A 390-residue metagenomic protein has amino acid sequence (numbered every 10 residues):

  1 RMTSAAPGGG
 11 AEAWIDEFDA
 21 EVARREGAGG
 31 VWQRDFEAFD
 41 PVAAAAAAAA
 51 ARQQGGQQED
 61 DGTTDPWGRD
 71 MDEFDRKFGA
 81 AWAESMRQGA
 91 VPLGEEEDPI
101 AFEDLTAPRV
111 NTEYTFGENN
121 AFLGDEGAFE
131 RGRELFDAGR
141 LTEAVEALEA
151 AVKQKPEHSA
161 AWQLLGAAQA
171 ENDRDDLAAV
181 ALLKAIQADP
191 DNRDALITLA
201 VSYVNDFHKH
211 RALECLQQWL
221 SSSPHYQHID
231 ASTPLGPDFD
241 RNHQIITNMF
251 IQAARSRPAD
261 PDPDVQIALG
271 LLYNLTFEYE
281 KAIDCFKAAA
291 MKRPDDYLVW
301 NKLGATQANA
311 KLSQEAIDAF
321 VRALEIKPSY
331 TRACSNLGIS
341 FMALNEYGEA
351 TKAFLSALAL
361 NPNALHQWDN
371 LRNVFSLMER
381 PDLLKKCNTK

Functional and structural regions predicted by a protein language model:
R1-A160, L164-Y297, L312-R322, S329 (+2 more regions): Non-TPR docking regions that flank or precede TPR/alpha-solenoid scaffolds in eukaryotic proteins
A168, S202-Y203, T306-Q307, S340-F341: Hydrophobic face of amphipathic alpha-helices that form TPR/SEL1-like repeat modules and related alpha-solenoid
